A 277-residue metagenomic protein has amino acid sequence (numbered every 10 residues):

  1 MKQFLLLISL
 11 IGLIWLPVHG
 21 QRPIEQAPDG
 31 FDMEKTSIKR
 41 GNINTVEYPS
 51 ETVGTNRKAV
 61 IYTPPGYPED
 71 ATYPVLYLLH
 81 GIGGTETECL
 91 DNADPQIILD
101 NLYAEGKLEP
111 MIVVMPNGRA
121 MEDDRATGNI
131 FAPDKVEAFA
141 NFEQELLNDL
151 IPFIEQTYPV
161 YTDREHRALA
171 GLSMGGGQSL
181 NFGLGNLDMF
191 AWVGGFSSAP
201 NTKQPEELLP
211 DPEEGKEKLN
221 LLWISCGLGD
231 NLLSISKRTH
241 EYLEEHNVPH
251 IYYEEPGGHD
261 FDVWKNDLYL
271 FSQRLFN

Functional and structural regions predicted by a protein language model:
M1-Q21: Bacterial Sec-dependent N-terminal signal peptides
Q21-N277: Non-catalytic cap/lid and distal C-terminal segments of serine-dependent acyl enzymes
